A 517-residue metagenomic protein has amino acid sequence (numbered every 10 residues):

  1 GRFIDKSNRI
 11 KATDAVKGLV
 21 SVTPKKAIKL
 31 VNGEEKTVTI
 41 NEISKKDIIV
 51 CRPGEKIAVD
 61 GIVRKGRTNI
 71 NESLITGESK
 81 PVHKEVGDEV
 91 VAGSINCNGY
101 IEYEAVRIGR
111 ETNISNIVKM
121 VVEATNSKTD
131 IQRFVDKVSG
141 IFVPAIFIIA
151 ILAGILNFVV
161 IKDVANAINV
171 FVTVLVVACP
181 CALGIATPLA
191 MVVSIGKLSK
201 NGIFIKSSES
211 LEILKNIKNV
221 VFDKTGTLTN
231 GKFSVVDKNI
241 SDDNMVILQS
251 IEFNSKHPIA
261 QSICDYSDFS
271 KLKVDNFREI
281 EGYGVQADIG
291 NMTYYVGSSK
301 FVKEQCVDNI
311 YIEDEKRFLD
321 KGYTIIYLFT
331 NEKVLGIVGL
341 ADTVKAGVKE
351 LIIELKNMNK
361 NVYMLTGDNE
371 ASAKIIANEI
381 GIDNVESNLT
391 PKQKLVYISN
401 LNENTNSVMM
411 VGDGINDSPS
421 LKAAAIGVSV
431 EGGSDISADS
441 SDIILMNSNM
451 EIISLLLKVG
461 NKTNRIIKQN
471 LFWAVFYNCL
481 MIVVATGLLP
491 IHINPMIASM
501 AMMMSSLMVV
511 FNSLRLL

Functional and structural regions predicted by a protein language model:
G1-K26, L30, S44-I49, K56 (+6 more regions): Actuator/coupling domain of P-type ATPases
C51-R52, K218, K394-S418: Conserved Lys-Pro-Asp/Glu-containing loop-to-beta segment of HAD-superfamily phosphomonoesterases, centered on
A58, L351-I353, E370-I376, Q393-S399 (+1 more regions): Acidic, divalent-metal-coordinating active-site segment for phosphoryl/phosphodiester hydrolysis, typified by short
I75, F134, N169, A182-I251 (+3 more regions): Conserved catalytic phosphorylation-site environment of P-type ATPases
G140-V177, G202, F472-A501: Helix-interface capping motifs at the ends of transmembrane segments in multi-pass membrane proteins
K197, K360, I380, E403-T405 (+3 more regions): Membrane-embedded alpha-helical bundles of multi-pass transporters
I259, D268-I375, T390: Signature of the cytosolic headpiece of P-type E1-E2 ATPases
